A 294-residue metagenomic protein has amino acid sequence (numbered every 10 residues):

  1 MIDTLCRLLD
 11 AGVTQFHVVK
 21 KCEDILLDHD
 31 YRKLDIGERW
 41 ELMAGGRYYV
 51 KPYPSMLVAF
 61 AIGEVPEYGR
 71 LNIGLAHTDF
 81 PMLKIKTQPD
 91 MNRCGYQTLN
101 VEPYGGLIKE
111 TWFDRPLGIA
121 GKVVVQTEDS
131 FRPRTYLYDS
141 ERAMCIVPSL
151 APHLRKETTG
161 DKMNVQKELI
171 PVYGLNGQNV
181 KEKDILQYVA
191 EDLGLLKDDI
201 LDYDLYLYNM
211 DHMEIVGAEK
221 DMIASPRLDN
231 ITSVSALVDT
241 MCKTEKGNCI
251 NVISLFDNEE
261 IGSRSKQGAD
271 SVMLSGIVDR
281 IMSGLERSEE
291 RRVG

Functional and structural regions predicted by a protein language model:
M1-R292: N-terminal hydrophobic/helix-forming segments and targeting peptides
